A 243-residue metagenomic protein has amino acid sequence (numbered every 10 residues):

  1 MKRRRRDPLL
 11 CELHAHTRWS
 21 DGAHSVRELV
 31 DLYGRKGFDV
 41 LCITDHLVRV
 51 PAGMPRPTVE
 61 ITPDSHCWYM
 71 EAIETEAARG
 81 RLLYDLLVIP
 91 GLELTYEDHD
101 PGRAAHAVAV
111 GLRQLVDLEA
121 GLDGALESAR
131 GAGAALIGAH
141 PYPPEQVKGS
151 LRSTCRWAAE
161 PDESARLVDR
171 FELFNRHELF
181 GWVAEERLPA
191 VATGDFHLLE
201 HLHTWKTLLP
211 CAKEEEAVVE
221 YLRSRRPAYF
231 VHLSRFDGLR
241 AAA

Functional and structural regions predicted by a protein language model:
K2-G131, L173-T193, H197-L199: A metal-dependent hydrolase metal-coordination microenvironment
V40, A135, V168-R170: Short, Asp-centered acidic motifs that coordinate Mg2+ and/or phosphate in catalytic or ligand-binding sites
T58-T62, H106-A107, S153-W157, T207-C211: Short, hinge-like loop/turn segments at secondary-structure boundaries
C67-A78, E163-E172, E216-Y229: Short, basic, helix/turn surface patches
E97-H106, Q146-D162: Distinct, well-ordered alpha-helical segments
A135-V147: Aromatic-lined carbohydrate-recognition surfaces of secreted/lumenal glycan-active proteins
R152-E178, P210-E216: Structural recognition of alpha->loop->beta junctions
F196-A243: Binuclear metal-dependent phosphoesterase catalytic core
